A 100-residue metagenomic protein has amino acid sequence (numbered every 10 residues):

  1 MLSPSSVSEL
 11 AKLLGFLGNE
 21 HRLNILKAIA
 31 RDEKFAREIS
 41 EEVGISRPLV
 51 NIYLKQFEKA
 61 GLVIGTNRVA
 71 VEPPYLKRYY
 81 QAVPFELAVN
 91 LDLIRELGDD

Functional and structural regions predicted by a protein language model:
M1-L14: Short, Lys/Arg-enriched N-terminal segment that forms or immediately precedes the first helix of a structured domain
K12-G15, E20-L49, V71-Y80: N-terminal helix-turn-helix DNA-binding core of bacterial DNA-binding proteins
D32, Q56, F85-A88: Short, charged/polar surface micro-motifs in flexible loops or helix N-caps
E41, E58-K59: Alpha-helical residues within the helix-turn-helix
Y53: Residues within the DNA-recognition helix of helix-turn-helix
A60-P74: Beta-hairpin "wing" of winged helix-turn-helix
V71-D100: Conserved segment of winged-helix/HTH DNA-binding domains
